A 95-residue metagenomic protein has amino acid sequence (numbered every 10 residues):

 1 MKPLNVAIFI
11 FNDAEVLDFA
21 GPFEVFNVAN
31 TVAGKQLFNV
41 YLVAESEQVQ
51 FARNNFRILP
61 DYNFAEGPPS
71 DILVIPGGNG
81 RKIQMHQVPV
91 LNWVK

Functional and structural regions predicted by a protein language model:
M1-K95: Extended, subdomain-level signal for the structured scaffold at the beginning of enzyme domains
